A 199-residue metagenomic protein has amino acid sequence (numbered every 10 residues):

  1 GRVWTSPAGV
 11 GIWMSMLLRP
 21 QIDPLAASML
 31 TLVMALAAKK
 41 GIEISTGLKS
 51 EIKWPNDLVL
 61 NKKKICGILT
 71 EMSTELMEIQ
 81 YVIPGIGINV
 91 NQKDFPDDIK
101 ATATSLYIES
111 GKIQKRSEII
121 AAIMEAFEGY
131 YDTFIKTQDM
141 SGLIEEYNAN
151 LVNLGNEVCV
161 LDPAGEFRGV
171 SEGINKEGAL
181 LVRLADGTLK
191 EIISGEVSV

Functional and structural regions predicted by a protein language model:
G1-Q21, L30-M34: DPxDG-like acidic metal-binding loop motif
I22, L32-S50, L60-V199: Long, positively charged amphipathic alpha-helical accessory segments at protein N-termini or as interdomain linkers
I52-W54: Short loop/edge segments at beta-strand edges and connector loops that shape dinucleotide/nucleotide cofactor-binding
